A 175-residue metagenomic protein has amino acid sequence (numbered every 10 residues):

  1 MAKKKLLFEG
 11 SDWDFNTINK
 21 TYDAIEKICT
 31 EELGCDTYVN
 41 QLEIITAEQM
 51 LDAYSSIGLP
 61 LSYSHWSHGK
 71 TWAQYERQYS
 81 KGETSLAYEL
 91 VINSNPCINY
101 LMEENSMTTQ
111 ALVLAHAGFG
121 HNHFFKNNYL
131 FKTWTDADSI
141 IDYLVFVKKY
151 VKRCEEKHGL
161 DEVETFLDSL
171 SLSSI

Functional and structural regions predicted by a protein language model:
A2-L6, D23: N-terminal helicase ATP-binding lobe
K5-G10, I92-M102: Glycine-/proline-rich flexible loop or hinge segments
N16-C97, F131: Auxiliary, metal-adjacent structural segments of Zn-dependent hydrolase domains
E76, P96-L114: Short pre-active-site segment immediately N-terminal to the catalytic Zn-binding motif
V113, A117-N122: Catalytic glutamate of the conserved HExxH
N122-I175: Post-HExxH zinc-binding segment in Zn-dependent metallohydrolases
